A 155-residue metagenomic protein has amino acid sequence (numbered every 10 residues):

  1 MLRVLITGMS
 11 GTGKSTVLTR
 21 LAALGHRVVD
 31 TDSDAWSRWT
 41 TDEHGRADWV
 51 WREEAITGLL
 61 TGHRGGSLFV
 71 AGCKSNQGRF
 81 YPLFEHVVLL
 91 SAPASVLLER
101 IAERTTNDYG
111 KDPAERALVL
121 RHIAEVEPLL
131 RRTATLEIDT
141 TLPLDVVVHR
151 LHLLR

Functional and structural regions predicted by a protein language model:
G8, G13: Conserved glycine(s) of the Walker
T16-R64: Conserved substrate/cofactor phosphate-moiety recognition/catalytic segment in nucleotide-dependent phosphotransferases
A22-L24, L83-F84, T133-A134: Short, structured coil segments at secondary-structure junctions
R46-S91, H122: Glycine-rich phosphate-binding loop used to anchor ATP phosphates in small-molecule kinases, encompassing both
E53, L144-H152: Short, amphipathic alpha-helical "lid/cap" segments that border enzyme active or binding sites
H86-L129, T133-L136, H152: A glycine- and Lys/Arg-enriched "phosphate-lid" helix/loop adjacent to the NTP-binding pocket of small-molecule kinases
R132-V147: Phosphate-binding beta-loop-alpha motif at adenosine-nucleotide cofactor sites
